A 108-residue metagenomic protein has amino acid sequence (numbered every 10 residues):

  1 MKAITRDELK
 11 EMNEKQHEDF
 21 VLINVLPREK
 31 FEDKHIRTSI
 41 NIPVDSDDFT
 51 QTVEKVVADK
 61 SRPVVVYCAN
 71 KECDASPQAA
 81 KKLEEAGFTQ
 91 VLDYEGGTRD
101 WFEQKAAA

Functional and structural regions predicted by a protein language model:
M1-M12, Q16-F20, R28-V66, N70-A108: Rhodanese-like catalytic fold shared by cysteine-dependent sulfurtransferases and DSP/PTP-type phosphatases
I23: Conserved beta/loop motifs at nucleotide-recognition and modification sites
